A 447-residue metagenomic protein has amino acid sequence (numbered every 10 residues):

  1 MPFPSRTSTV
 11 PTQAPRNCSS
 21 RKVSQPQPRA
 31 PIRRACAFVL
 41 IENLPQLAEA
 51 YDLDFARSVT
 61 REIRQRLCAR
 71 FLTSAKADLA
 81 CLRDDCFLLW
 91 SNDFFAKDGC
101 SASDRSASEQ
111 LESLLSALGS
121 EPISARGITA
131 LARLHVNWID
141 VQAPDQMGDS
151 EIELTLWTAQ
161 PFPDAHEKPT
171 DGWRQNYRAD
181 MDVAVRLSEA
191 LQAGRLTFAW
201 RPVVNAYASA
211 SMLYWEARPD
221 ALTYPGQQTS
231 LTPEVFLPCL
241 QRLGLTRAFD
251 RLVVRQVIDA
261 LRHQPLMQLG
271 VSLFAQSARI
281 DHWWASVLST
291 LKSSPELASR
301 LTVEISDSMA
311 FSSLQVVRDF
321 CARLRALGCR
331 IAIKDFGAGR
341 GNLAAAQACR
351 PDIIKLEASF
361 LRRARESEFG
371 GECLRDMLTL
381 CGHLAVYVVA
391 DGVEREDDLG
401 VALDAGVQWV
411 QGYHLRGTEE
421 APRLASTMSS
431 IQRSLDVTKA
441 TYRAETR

Functional and structural regions predicted by a protein language model:
M1-C18, K22, P26-P28, D145 (+4 more regions): C-di-GMP signaling machinery
P2-S24, R29-A35, E42-C68, A80-D84 (+3 more regions): Conserved long alpha-helical elements within nucleotide-processing catalytic cores of c-di-GMP signaling and class III
R64-S101, C329-I331: Conserved helix-loop-beta segment at the catalytic/binding core of cyclic-nucleotide signaling proteins
A77-N92, S120-T158, D164-P169, M267-S272: A short glycine-enriched loop-to-beta-strand structural element that forms part of the catalytic core of nucleotide
W90-A107, S124-I152, P202-A208, A221-Q228 (+2 more regions): Catalytic strand-loop-helix junctions within cyclic-nucleotide turnover domains
N92, D220-Q227, F274-S277, E304-S312 (+1 more regions): EAL-family c-di-GMP phosphodiesterase catalytic domain
G172-C239, S272, Q411, T418-E419 (+1 more regions): Active-site core of bacterial EAL-family cyclic-dinucleotide phosphodiesterase domains
L245-V316, G392: Catalytic core of bacterial c-di-GMP phosphodiesterases, primarily the EAL and HD-GYP domains, capturing alpha-helical
